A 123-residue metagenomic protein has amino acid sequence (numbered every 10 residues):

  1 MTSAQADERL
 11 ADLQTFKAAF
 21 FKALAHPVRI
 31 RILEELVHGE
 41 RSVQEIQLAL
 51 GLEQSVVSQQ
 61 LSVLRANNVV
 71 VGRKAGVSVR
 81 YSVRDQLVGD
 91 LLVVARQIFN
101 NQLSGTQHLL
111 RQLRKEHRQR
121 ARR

Functional and structural regions predicted by a protein language model:
T2-D12, F16, G89-R123: Amphipathic alpha-helical dimerization/coiled-coil segments that flank or bridge DNA-binding/regulatory modules
A11-S55, A75-L87: N-terminal helix-turn-helix DNA-binding core of bacterial DNA-binding proteins
E40-R41, R65, R96-F99: Residue-level detector of secondary-structure transition/capping positions
L48, R65-A66: Alpha-helical residues within the helix-turn-helix
Q60: Residues within the DNA-recognition helix of helix-turn-helix
